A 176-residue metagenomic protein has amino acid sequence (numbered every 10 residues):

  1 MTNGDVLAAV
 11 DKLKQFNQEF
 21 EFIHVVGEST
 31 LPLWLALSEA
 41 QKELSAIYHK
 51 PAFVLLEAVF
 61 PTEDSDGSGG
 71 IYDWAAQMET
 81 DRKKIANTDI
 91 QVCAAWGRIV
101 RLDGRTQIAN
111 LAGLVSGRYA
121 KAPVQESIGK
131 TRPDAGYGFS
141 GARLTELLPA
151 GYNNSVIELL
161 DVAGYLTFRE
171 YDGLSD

Functional and structural regions predicted by a protein language model:
T2-D176: A glycine- and small-residue-enriched flexible loop/hinge signal that marks low-structured segments
